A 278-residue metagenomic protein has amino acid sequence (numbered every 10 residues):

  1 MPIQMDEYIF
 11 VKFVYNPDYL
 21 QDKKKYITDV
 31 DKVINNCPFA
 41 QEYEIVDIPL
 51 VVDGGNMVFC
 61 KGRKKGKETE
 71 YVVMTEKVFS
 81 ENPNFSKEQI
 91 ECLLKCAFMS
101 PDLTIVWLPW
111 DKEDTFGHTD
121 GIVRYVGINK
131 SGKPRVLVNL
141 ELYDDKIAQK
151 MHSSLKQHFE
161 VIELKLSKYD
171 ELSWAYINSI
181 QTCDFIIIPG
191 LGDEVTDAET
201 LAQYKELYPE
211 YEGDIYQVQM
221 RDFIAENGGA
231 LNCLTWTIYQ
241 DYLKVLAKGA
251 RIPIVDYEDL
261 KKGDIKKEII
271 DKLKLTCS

Functional and structural regions predicted by a protein language model:
M1-S278: The feature marks the mature, well-folded catalytic cores of soluble enzymes
